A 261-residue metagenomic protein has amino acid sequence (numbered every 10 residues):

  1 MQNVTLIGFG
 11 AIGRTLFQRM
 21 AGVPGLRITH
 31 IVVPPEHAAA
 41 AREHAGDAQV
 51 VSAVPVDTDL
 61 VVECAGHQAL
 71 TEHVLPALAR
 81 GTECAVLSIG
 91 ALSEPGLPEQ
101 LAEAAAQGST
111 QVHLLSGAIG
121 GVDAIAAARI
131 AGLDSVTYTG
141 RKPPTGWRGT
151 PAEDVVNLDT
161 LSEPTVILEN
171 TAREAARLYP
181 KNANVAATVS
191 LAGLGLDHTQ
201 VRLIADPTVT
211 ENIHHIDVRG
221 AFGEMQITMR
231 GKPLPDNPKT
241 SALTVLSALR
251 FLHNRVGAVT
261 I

Functional and structural regions predicted by a protein language model:
M1-T5: Extreme N-terminal starter segment of soluble prokaryotic enzymes
I7, H113, A118-I261: Active-site-lining helix/loop region of Rossmann-like oxidoreductase modules
I12: Hydrophobic/small residue at the entry helix of a nucleotide-binding pocket
V23-E43: NAD(P)-binding Rossmann-fold cofactor-contacting core
G46-T58: Short acidic low-complexity segments
V56-A79, A91-P95: Beta-loop-alpha module in the N-terminal Rossmann-like domain of NAD(P)-dependent dehydrogenases, especially those
E83-A85: A short hydrophobic/small-residue beta-strand
I89-Q111: Rossmann-fold NAD(P)-binding glycine/threonine-rich loop
